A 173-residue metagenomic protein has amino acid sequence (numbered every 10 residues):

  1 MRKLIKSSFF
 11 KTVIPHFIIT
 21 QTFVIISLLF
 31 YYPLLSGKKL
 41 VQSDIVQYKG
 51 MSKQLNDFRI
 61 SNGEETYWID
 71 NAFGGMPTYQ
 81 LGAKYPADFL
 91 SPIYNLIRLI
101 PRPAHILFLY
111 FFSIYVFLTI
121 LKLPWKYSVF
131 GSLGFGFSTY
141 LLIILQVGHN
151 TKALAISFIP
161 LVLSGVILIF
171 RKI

Functional and structural regions predicted by a protein language model:
M1-Y31: Start-transfer (signal-anchor) and selected internal transmembrane alpha helices of multi-pass inner/ER membrane
S7-P15, Y94-R102, L123, V147 (+2 more regions): Juxtamembrane/transmembrane-helix boundary motifs in multi-pass membrane proteins
T12-T20, P103, L107, S128: Residue-level signature of transmembrane alpha-helical entry/exit and packing/kink sites in multi-pass membrane
S27-I114, L133-P160: Membrane-interface coil-to-helix junctions
I114-K122, L142, R171: Membrane-water interface regions at transmembrane-helix termini and the short interhelical loops of multi-pass membrane
L118-F137: Transmembrane-helix signature of polytopic, membrane-embedded enzymes that assemble or transfer cell-envelope glycans
V162-I173: Membrane-interface transmembrane helices that cradle and orient dolichyl/undecaprenyl
